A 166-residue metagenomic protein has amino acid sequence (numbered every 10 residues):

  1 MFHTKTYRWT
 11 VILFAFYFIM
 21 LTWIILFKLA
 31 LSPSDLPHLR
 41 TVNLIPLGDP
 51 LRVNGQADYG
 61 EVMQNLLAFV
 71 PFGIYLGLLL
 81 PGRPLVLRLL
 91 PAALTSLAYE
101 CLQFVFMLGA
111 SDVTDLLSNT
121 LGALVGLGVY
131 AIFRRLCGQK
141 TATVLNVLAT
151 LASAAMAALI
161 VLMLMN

Functional and structural regions predicted by a protein language model:
M1-M107, V113, A131-N166: Bulky hydrophobic segments
S111-T114, T120: Extended hydrophobic secondary-structure segments
